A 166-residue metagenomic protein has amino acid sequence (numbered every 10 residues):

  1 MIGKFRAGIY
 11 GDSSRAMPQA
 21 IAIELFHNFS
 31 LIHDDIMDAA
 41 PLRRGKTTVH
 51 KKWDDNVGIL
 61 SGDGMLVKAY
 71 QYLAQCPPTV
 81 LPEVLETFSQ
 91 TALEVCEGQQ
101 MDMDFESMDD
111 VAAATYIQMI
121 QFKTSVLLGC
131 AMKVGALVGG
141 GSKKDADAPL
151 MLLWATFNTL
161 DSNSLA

Functional and structural regions predicted by a protein language model:
M1-A22, K68, A74, T115-T159: Alpha-helical phosphate/pyrophosphate-handling elements in metalloenzyme active cores
I9-G64, C96, D104-M108, S164-A166: Aspartate-rich (DDxxD/NDxxD/DxxxD) Mg2+/diphosphate-binding motifs and their adjoining helix-loop segments
A22, A39, T87-T91, L152-A155: Short acidic/histidine-centered micro-motifs embedded in hydrophobic/aromatic stretches that mark compact functional
A69, G98: Residue-level signal for inorganic ion chemistry
Y70-S89: Transmembrane helix-loop-helix
L81, S89, L93-V95, M101 (+1 more regions): Phosphate/pyrophosphate-binding betaalpha-module
E106, D110-Y116: Amphipathic alpha-helical interface segments
